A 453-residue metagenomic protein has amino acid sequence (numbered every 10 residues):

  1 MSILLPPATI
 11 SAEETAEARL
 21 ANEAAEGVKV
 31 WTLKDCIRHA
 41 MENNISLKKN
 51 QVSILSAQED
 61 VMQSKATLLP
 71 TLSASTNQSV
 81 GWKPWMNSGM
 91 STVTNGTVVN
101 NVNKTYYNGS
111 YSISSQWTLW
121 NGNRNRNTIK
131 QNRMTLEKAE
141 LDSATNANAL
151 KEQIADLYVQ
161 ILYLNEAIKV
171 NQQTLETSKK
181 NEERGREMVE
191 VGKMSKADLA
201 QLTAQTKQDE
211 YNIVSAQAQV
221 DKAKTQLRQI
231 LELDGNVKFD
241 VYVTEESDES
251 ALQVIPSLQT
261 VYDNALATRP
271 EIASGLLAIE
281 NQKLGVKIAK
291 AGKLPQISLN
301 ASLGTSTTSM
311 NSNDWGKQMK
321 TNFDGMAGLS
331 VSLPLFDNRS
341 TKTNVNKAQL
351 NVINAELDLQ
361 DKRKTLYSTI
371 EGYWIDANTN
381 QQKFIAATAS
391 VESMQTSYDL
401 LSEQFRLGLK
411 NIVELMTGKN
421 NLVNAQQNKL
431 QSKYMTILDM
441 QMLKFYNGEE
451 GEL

Functional and structural regions predicted by a protein language model:
M1-L4: Bacterial N-terminal signal peptides
A8-S73, N77, K83, G235 (+2 more regions): Bacterial Sec-pathway N-terminal export signals of envelope proteins
I10, D35, E59, A149-N264 (+4 more regions): Periplasmic alpha-helical coiled-coil/stalk elements that build and connect Gram-negative outer-membrane
A18-K29, S75-W117, T244-V254, K287 (+2 more regions): Small/polar, glycine/serine/threonine/aspartate-rich low-complexity segments that form flexible
K48-V52, K65-A66, T105, L119-A147 (+6 more regions): Sec/SRP-type N-terminal targeting helices
Q208-L233, V391-E449: Short segments within alpha-helical structural elements
